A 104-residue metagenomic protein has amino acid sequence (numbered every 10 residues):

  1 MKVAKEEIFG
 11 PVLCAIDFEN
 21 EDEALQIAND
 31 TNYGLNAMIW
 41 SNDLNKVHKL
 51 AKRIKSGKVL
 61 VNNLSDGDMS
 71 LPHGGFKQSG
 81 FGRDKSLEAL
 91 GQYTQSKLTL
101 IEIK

Functional and structural regions predicted by a protein language model:
M1-K104: Conserved C-terminal structural/oligomerization subdomain of aldehyde/semialdehyde dehydrogenase
